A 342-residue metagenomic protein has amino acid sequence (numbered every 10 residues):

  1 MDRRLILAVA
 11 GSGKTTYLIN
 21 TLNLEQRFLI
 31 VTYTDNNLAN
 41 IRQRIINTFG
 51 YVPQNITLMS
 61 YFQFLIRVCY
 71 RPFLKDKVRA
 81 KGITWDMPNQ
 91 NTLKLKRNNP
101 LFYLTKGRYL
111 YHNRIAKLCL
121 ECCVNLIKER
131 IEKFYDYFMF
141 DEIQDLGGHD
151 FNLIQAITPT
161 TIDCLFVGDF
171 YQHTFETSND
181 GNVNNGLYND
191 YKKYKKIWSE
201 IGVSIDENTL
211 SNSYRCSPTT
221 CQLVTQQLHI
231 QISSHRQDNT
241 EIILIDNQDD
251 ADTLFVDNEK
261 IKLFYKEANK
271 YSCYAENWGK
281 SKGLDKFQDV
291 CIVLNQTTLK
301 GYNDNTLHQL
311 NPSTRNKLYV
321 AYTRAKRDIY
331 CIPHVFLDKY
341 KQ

Functional and structural regions predicted by a protein language model:
M1-Q342: The feature marks helicase ATPase cores and/or their adjacent C-terminal helical subdomains in SF1/SF2/AAA+ helicases
